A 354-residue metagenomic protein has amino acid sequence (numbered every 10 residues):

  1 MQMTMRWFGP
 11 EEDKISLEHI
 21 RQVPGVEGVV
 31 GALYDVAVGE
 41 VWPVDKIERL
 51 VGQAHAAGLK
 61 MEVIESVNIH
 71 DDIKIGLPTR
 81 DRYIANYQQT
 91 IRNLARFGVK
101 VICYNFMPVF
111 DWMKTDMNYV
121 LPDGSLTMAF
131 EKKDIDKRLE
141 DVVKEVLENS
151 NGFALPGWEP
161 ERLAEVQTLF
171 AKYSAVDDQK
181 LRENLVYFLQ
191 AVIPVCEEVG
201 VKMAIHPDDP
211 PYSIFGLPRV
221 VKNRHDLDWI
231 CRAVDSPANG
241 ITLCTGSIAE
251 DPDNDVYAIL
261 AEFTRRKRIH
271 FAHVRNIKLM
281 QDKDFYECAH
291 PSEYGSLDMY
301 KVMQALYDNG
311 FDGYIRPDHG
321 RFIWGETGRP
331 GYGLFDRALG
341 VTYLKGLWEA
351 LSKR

Functional and structural regions predicted by a protein language model:
M1-E11, S16, H55, D72-G76 (+8 more regions): Histidine-acidic metal/acid-base catalytic patches
D13-L17, V23-V26, V41-E62: Glycine-rich, positively charged N-terminal anion/phosphate-binding segment
Q22, L59-K74: A short glycine/small-residue-enriched secondary-structure motif
V29: Long, His/Glu/Asp-enriched segments that create or flank divalent metal/ion-associated functional microenvironments
A32-E48, F215: Glycine-rich, proline-tolerant flexible connector loops at the mouths of alpha/beta enzymes
N93-V186: Active-site-proximal, glycine-rich beta->alpha crossover segments in alpha/beta enzymes that shape flexible
